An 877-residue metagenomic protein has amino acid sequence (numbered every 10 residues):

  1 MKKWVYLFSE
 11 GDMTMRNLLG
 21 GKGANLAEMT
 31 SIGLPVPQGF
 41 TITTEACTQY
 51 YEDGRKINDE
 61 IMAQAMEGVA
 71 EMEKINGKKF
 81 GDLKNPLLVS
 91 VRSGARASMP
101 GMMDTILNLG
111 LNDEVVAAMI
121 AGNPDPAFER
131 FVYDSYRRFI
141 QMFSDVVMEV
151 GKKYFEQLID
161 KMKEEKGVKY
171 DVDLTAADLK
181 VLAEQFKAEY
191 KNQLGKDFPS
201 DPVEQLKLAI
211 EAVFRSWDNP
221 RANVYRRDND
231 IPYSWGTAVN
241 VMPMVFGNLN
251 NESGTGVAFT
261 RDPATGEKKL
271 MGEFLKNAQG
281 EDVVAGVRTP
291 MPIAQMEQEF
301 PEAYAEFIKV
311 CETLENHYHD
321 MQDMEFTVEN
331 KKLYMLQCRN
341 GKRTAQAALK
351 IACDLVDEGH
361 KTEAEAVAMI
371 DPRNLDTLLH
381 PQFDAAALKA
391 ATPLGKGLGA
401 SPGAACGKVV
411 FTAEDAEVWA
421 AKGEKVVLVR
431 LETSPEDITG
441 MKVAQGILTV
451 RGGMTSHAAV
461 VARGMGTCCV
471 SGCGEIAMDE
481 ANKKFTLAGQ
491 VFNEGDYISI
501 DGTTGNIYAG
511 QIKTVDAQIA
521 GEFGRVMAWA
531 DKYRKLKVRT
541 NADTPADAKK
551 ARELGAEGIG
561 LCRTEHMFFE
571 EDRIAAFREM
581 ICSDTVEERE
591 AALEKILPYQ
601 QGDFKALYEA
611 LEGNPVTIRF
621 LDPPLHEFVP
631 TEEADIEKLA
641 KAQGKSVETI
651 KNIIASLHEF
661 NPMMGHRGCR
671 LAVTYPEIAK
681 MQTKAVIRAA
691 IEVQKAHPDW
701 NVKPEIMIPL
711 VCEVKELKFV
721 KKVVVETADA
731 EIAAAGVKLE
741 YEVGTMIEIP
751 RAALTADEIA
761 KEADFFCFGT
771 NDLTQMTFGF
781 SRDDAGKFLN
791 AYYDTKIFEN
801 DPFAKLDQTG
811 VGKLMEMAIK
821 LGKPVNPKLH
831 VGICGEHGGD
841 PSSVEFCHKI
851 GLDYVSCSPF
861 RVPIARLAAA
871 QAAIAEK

Functional and structural regions predicted by a protein language model:
M1-A391, V418, E424-V427, S434-T439 (+11 more regions): Nucleotide/phosphate-binding sheet-loop regions of phosphoryl- and nucleotidyl-transfer enzymes
F40, V450-G452, S471-G474, C562 (+2 more regions): Short beta->alpha connector loops at strand-helix junctions that form conserved, small/polar/Pro-enriched
R92, I519, W529-K877: Conserved alpha/beta-domain cores
I210, L379-F411, R525-D531, K535-T540 (+1 more regions): Flexible inter-domain linker/hinge segments
N240, V410, V427-V429, L448 (+3 more regions): Structural motif
K332-Y334, L431-K442, G446, M454-V460 (+7 more regions): Glycine-rich phosphate/ribose-binding loops and adjacent secondary-structure elements that form binding surfaces
K396-E436, L487-R525: Extended, non-globular alpha-helical segments
